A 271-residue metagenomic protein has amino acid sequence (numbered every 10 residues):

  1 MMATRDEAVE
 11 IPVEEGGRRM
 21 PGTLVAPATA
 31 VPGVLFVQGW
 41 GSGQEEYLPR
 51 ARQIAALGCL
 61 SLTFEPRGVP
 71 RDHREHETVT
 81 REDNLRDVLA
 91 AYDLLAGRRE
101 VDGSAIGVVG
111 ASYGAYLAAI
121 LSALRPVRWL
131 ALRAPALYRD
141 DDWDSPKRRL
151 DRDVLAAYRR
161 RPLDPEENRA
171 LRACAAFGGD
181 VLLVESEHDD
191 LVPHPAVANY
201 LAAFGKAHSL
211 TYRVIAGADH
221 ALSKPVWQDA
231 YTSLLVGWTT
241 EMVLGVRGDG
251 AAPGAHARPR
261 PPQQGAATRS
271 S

Functional and structural regions predicted by a protein language model:
M1-T29: N-terminal cap/lid segment of alpha/beta-hydrolase-fold proteins
W40-R52, P66, P195-A196: The serine-hydrolase catalytic nucleophile loop
E46, T78-R99: Alpha/beta-hydrolase active-site loop
I54-H73: Conserved alpha/beta-hydrolase
I120-L163: Hydrolase active-site cap/lid region
F177-G178, L183-E185, D189: Short beta-strand/loop motif that positions the catalytic acidic residue of the alpha/beta-hydrolase fold
G179, P193-A203: Short alpha-helix in the alpha/beta-hydrolase fold that links the catalytic acid
H188-V192, A221: Acidic catalytic loop of the alpha/beta-hydrolase fold
